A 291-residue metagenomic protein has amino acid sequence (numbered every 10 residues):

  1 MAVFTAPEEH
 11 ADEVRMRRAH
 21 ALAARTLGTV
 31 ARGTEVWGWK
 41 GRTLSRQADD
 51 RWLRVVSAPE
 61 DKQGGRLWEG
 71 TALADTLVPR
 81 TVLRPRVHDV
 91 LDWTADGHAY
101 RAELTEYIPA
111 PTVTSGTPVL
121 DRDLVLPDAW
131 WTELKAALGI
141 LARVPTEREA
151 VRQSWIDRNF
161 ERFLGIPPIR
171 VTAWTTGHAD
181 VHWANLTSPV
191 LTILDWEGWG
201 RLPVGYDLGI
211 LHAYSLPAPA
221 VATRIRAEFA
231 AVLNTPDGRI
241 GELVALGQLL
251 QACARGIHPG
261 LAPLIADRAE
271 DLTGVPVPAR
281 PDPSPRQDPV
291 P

Functional and structural regions predicted by a protein language model:
M1-V30, W37-G38, A266-P291: Actinobacteria-biased recognition of intrinsically disordered, low-complexity terminal regions
D12-R25, D50-P111, D121-I140: A conserved alpha-helical element in kinase catalytic cores
G33-G41, V82-R86: Repeated scaffold domains used in trafficking and secretory/extracellular systems, primarily beta-propellers
G41-Q47: Conserved ATP phosphate-binding architecture of protein kinases
P127-W130, L134-A179: An alpha-helical support segment within catalytic cores of ATP-dependent transferases
T175-D180, N185-V190, D195: Conserved catalytic-loop position in the HRD/HxD motif
S188-E228: Active-site Asp-x-Gly
Y214-R286: A conserved long alpha-helix in the C-terminal portion of kinase-like catalytic domains
